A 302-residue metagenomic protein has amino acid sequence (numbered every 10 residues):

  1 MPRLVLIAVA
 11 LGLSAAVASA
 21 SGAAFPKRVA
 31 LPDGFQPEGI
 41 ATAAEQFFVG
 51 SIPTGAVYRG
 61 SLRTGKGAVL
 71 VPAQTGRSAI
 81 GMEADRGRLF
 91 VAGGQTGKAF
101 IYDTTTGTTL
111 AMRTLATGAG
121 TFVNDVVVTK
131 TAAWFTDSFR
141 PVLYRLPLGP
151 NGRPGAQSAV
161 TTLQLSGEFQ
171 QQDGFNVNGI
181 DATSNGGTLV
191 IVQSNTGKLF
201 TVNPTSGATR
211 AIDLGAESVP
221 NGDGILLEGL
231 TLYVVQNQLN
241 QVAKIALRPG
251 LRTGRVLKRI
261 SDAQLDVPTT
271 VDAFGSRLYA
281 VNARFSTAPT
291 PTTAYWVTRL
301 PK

Functional and structural regions predicted by a protein language model:
V5-A16: Bacterial N-terminal signal peptides
A24-L31, G65-A73, T108-A116, V160-Q172 (+2 more regions): A short beta-strand motif characteristic of beta-propeller blades
P32-Q46, A73-F90, A116-W134, G167-L189 (+2 more regions): Beta-rich, blade/repeat-based domains predominating in secreted/periplasmic proteins but also intracellular
F48-T54, F90-T96, W134-F139, T183-S184 (+3 more regions): Conserved beta-strand positions in repeat-built beta-propeller and related beta-rich domains
G55-Y58, G97-A99, P141-R145, G152 (+4 more regions): Structural signal for beta-propeller blades
S61-G65, D103-T108, P147-G152, N203-A208 (+2 more regions): Short loop/turn segments that connect beta-strands within beta-propeller blades
G97-A132, T136, R140-V142, L165-S166: Asp-box/WD-like beta-propeller blade repeats and closely related beta-sheet repeat scaffolds
T270-K302: Blade-level signature of beta-propeller repeat domains, shared across WD40, Kelch, NHL, RCC1 and BNR/Asp-box propellers
